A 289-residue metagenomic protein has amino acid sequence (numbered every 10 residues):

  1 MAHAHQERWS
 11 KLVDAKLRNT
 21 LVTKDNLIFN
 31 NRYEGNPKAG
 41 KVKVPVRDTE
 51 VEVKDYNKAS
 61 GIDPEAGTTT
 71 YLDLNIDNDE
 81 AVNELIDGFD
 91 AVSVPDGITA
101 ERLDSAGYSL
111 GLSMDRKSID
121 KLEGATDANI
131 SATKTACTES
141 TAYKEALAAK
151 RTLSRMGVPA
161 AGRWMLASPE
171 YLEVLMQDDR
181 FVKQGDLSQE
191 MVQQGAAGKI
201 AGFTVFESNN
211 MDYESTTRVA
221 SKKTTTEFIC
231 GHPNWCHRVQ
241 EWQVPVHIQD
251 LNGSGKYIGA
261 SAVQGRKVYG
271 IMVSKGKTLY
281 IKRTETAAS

Functional and structural regions predicted by a protein language model:
A2-I28, Y33-E52, T70-N75, N83 (+3 more regions): Sequence/fold signature of self-assembling virion shell proteins
G61-N78: Active-site cofactor/substrate anionic-group-binding motifs, chiefly glycine- and Lys/Arg-rich phosphate-binding loops
G67, D87-D90: Short acidic (Asp/Glu) patches
F89-V158, I281-S289: Alpha-helical scaffold segments that mediate packing/assembly in large oligomeric complexes
D127-A196: Extended, solvent-exposed, turn-rich assembly/linker loops in the middle of proteins
